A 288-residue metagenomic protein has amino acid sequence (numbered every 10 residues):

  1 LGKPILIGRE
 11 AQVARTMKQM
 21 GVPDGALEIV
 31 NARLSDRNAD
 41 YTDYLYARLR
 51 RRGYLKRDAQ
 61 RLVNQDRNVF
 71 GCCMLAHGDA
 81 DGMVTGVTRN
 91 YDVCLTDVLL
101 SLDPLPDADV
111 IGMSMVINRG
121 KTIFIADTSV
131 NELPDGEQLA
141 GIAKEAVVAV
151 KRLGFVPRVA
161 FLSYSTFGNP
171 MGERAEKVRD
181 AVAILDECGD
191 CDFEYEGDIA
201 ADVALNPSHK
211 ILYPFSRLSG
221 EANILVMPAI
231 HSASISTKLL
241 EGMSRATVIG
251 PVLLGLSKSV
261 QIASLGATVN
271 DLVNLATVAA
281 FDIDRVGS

Functional and structural regions predicted by a protein language model:
L1-S219, I224-S288: Anion-binding alpha/beta catalytic cores of soluble intermediary-metabolism enzymes, centered on
